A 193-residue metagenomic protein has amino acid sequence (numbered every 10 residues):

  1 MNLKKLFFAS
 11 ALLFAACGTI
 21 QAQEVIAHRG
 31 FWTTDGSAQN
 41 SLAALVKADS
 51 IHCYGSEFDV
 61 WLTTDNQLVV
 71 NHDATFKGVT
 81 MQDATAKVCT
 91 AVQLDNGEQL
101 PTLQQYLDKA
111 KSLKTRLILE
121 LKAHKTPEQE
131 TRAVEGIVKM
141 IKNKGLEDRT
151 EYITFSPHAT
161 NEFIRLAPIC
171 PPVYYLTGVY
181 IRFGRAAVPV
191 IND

Functional and structural regions predicted by a protein language model:
M1-E24: Bacterial Sec-dependent N-terminal signal peptides
Q21-D193: Phosphate-group recognition and catalysis centered on beta-loop-alpha active-site segments
